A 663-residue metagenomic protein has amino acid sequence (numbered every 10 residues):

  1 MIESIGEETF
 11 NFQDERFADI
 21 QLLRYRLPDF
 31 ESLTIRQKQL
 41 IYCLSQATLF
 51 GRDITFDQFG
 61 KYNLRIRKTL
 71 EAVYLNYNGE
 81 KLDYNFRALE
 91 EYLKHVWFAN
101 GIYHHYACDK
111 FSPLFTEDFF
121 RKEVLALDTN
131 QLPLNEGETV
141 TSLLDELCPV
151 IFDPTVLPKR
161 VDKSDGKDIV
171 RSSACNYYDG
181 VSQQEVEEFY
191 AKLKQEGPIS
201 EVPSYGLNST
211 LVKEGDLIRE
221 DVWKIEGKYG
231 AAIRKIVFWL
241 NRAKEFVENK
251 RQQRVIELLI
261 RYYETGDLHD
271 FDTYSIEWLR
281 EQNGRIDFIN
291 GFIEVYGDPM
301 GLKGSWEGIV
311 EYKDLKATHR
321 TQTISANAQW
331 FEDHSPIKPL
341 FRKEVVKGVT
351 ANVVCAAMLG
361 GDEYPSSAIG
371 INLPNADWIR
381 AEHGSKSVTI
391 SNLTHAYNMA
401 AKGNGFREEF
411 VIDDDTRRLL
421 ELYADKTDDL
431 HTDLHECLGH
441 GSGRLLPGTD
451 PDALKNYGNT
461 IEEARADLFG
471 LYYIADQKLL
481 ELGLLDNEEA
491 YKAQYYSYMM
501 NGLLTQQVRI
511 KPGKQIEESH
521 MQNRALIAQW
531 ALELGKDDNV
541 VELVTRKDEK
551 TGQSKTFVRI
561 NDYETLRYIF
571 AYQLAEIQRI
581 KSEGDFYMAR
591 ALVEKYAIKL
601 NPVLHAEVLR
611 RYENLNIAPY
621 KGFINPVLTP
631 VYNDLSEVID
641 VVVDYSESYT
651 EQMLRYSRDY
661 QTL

Functional and structural regions predicted by a protein language model:
S4-L75: N-terminal-proximal low-complexity accessory segments that begin disordered and transition into the first
R26, T55, L471-I580: Long, well-structured alpha-helical subdomains associated with metal-dependent extracellular/ecto-lumenal hydrolases
T34, N249, N459-D476: An active-site-proximal "capping" alpha-helix that borders the catalytic cofactor pocket
N85, K250-I256, F271-T273, T449-D452 (+2 more regions): Short, glycine/acidic-rich hinge or "gate" loops at secondary-structure transitions that mediate conformational
L93-K94, F98-R418, A424: Contiguous, non-catalytic segments that form substrate-binding/exosite surfaces or channel walls
D425-L438: Short alpha-helix carrying the canonical HExxH Zn2+-binding catalytic motif
G443-A464: Post-HEXXH active-site segment of zinc metalloproteases
K550-L663: Extended, compositionally biased alpha-helical segments that mediate assembly or anchoring
